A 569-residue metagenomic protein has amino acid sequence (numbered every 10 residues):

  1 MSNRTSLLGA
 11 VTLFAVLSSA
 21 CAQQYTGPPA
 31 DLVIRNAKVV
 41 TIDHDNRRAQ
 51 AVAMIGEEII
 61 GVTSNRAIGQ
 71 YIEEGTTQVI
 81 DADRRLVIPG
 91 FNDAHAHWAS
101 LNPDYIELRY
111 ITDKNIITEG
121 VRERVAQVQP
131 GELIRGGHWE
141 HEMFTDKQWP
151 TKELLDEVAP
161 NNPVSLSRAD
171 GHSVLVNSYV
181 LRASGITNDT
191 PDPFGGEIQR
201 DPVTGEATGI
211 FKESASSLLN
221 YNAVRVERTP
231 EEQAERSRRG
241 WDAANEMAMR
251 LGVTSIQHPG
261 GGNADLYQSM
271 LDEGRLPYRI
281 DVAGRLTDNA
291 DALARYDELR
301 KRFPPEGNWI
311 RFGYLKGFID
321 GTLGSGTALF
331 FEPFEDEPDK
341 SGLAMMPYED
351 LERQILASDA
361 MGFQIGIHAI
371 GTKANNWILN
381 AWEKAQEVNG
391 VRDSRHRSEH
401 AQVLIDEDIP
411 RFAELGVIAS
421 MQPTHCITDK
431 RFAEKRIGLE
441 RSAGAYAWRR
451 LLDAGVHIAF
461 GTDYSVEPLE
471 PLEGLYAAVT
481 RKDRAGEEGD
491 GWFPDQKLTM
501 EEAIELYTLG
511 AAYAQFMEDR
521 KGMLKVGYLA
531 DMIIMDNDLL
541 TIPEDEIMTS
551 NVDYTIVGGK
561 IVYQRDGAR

Functional and structural regions predicted by a protein language model:
M1-A10: Bacterial N-terminal signal peptides that target proteins for export
G9-S19: Bacterial N-terminal signal peptides
A22-R35, V40, H44-D297, G313 (+6 more regions): Divalent metal-binding segments
R228, L356-G366, I370-H396, H400-A401 (+5 more regions): His/Asp/Glu-enriched, well-ordered alpha-helical/loop segment that forms or immediately abuts the divalent-metal
M270-R275, R300-G307, N389-V391, F412-G416: Acidic (Asp/Glu)-rich catalytic clusters
F303-P304, P543-I547: Short proline/glycine-enriched turn/loop segments at secondary-structure junctions
Q564-R569: Glycine- and charge-enriched low-complexity intrinsically disordered segments
